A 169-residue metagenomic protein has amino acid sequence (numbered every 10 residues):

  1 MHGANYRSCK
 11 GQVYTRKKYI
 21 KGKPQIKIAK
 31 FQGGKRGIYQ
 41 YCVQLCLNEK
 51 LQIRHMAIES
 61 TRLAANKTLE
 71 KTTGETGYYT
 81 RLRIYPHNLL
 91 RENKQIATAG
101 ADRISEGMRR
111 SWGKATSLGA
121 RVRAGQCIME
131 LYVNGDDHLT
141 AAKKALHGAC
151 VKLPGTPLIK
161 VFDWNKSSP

Functional and structural regions predicted by a protein language model:
M1-P169: Ribosome-associated RNA-binding proteins
